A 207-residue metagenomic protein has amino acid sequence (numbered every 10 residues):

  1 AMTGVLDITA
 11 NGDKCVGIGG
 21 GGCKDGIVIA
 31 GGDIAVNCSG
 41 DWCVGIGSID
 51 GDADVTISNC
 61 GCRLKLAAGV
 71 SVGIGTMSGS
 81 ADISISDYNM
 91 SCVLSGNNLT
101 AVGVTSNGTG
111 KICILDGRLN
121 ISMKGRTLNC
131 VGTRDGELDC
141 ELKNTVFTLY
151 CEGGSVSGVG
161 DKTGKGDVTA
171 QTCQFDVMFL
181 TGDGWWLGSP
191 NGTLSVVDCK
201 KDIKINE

Functional and structural regions predicted by a protein language model:
A1-C15, G19-C43, G47-A67, I74-K124 (+4 more regions): Surface-exposed loop/turn motifs in large extracellular/passenger domains
